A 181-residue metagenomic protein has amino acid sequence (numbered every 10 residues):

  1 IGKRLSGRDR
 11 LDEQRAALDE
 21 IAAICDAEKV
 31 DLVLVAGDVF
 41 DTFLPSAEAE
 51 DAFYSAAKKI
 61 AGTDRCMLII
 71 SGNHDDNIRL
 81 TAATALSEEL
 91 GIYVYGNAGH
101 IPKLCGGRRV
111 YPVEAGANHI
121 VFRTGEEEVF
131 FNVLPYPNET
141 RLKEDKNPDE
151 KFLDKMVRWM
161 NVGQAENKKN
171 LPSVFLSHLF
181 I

Functional and structural regions predicted by a protein language model:
I1-D64: N-terminal active-site segment of His-dependent metallophosphoesterases
S6, I21, F53-S55, L68 (+3 more regions): Short, flexible coil/linker segments at or flanking structured domains
V30, G62-M67, I92, L171: A short helix->loop->beta-strand "cap" motif at the edges of active sites that frequently abuts
L34, L68, V174: Hydrophobic "anchor" residues on beta-strands that sit immediately upstream of conserved functional sites
A36-D38, I70-N73: Glycine-rich beta-strand-to-loop/alpha-helix junction loops that act as flexible
P45, D75-I181: His/Asp/Glu-rich metal-coordinating catalytic cores of metallo-dependent phosphodiesterases/hydrolases acting on
